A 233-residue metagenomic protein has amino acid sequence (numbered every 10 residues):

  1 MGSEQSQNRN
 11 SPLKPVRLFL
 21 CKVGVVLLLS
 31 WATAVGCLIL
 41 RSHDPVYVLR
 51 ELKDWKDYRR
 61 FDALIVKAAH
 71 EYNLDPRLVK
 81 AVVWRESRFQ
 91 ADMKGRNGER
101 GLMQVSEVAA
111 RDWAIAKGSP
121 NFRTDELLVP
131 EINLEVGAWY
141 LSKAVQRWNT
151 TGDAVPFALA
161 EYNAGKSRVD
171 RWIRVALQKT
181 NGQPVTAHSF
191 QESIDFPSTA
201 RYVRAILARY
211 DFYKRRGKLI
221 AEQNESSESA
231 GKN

Functional and structural regions predicted by a protein language model:
M1-L18: N-terminal Lys/Arg-rich, disordered targeting/topogenic segments
P12, L18, V26, E222-E228: Intrinsically disordered and other compositionally biased segments
K22-I39: Hydrophobic membrane-insertion alpha-helices, especially the h-region of bacterial N-terminal signal peptides
L38-N233: Catalytic glycan-binding domains that act on GlcNAc-containing polysaccharides
